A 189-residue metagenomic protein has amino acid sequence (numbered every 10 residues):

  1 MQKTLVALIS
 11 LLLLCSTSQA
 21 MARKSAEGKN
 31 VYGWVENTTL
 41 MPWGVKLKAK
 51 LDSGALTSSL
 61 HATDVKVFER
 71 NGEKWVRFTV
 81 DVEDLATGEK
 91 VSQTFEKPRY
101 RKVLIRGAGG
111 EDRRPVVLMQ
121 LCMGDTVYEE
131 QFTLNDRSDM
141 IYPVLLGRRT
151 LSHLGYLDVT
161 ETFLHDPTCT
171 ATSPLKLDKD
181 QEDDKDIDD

Functional and structural regions predicted by a protein language model:
M1-A7: Bacterial N-terminal signal peptides that target proteins for export
A7-S16: Bacterial N-terminal signal peptides
A20-D189: Pepsin/retropepsin-fold aspartyl endopeptidases
